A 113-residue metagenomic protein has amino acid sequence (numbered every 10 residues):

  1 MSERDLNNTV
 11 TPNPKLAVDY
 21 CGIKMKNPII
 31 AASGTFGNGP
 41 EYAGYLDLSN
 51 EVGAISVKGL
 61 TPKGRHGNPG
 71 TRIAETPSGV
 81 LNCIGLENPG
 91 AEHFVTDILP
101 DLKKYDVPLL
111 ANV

Functional and structural regions predicted by a protein language model:
S2-P108: N-terminal capping/small domains of soluble enzymes
